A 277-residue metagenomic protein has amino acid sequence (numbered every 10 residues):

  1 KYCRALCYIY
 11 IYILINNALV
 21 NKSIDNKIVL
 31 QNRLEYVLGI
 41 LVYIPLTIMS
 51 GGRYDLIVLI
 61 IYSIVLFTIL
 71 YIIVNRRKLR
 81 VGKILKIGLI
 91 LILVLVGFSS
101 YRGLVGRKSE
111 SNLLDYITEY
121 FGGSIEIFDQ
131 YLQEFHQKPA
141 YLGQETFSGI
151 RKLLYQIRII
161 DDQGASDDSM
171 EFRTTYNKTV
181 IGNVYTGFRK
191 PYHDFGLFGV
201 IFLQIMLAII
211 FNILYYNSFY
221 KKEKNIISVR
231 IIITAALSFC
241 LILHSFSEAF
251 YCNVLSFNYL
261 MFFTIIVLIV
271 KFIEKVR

Functional and structural regions predicted by a protein language model:
K1-K78, L95-V105: Membrane-embedded catalytic interface detector for glycan/lipid assembly enzymes
I11-N26, D161-D168, K190-D194, N217-I226: Short juxtamembrane and helix-loop transition motifs at transmembrane-helix boundaries in membrane proteins
L19-N26, L70-K83, Y216-K224, I269-R277: Membrane-interface junctions at the ends of membrane-embedded or membrane-associated helices
S23-N32, F172-N177, K224-V229: Short, amphipathic, aromatic/basic-enriched membrane-interface segments that mark the entry/exit of transmembrane
E35-V42, I87-L91, A208, V229-S238: Central hydrophobic cores of alpha-helical transmembrane segments in multi-pass integral membrane proteins
K78-V105, I233-E248: Alpha-helical transmembrane segments and their immediate juxtamembrane flanks in integral membrane proteins
G88-L89, L93-F211: Small-residue-enriched transmembrane helix-hairpin modules in multi-pass membrane proteins
N183-R277: Hydrophobic alpha-helical segments
